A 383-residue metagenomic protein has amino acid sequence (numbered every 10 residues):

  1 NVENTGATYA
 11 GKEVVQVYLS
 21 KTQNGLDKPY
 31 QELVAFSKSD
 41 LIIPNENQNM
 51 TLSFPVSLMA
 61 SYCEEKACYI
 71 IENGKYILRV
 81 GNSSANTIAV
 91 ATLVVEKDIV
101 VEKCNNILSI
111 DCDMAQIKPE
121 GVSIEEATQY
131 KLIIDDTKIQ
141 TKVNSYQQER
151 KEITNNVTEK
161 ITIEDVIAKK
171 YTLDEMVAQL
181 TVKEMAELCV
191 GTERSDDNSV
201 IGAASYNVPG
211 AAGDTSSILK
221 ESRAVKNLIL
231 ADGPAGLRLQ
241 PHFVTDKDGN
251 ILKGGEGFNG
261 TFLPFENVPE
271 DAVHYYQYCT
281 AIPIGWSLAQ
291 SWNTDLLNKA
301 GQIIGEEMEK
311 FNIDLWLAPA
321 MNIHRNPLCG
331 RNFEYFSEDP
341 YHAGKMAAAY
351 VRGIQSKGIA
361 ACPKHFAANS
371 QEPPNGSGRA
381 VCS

Functional and structural regions predicted by a protein language model:
N1-S61, C68-N86, C104-S383: Glycoside hydrolase catalytic-domain context in secreted enzymes
N86-N105: Short beta-strand elements
